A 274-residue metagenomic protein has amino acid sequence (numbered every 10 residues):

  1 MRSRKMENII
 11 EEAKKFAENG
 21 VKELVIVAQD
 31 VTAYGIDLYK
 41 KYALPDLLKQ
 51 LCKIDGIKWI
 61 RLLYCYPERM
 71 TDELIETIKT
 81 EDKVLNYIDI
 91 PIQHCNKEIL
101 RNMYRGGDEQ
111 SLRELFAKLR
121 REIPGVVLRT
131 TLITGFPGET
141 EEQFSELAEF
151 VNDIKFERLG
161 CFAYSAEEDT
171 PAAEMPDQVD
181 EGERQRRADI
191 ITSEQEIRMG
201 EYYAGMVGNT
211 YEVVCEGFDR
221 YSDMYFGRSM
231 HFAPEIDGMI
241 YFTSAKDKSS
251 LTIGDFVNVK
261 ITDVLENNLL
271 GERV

Functional and structural regions predicted by a protein language model:
M1-E7: Canonical Radical SAM [4Fe-4S] cluster-binding loop centered on the CxxxCxxC motif and its immediate flanking residues
N8, K14-F16, L24: Hydrophobic, small-residue-rich alpha-helical packing segments that form membrane-like cores
I9, I26, L62, I90 (+6 more regions): Conserved, mostly hydrophobic/aromatic
E18-F144, D153: Conserved SAM/AdoMet-binding glycine-rich loop
K22, K58, E157, F162 (+1 more regions): Short acidic/polar active-site loop segments enriched in Thr and Asp
G35-G56, N102-G106, Y164-I197: Radical SAM enzyme [4Fe-4S]-AdoMet core and its adjacent flexible, acidic and glycine-rich loops/tails across
E174-V274: Terminal RNA-binding accessory module
